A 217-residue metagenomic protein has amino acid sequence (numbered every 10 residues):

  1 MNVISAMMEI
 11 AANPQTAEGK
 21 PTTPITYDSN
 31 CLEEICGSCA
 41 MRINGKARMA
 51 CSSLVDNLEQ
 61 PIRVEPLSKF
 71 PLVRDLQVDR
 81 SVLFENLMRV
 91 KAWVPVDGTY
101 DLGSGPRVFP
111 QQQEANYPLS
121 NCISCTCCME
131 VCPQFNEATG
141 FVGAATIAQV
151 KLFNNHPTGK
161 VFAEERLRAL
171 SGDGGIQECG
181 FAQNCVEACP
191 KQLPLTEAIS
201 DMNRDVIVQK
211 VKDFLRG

Functional and structural regions predicted by a protein language model:
N2-T23, V64-G217: Ferredoxin-type iron-sulfur electron-transfer modules in oxidoreductases and energy-metabolism complexes
D28-E33: Serine/threonine-rich, repeat-prone extracellular segments and beta-strand-based repeat modules of secreted/surface
C39: Conserved phosphate-handling catalytic cores of large alpha/beta enzymes
I43-G45: Short strand-turn-strand beta-turns centered on an Asx-Gly dipeptide
C51-S53: Charged interaction scaffolds used for protein-protein
V55-N57: Short, compositionally biased
Q60-I62: A short, basic-hydrophobic beta/loop patch
